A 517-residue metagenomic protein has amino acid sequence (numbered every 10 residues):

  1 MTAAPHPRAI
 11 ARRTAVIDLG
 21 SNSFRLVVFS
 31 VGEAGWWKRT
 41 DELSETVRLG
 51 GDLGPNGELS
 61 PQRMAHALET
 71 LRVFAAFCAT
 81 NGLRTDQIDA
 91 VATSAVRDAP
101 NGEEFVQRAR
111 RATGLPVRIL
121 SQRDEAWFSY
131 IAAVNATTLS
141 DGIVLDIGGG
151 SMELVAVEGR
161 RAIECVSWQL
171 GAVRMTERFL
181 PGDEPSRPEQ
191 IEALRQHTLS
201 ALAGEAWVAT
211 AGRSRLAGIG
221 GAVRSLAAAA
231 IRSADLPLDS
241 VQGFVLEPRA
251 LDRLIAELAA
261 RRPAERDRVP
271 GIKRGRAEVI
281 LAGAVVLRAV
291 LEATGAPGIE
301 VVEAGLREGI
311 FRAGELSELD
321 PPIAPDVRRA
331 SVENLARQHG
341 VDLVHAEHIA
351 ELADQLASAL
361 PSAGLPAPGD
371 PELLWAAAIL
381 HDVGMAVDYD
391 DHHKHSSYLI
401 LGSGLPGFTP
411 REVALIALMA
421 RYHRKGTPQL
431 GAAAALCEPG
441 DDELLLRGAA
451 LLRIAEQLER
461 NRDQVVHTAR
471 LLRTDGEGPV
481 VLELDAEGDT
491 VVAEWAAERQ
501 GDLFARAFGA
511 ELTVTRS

Functional and structural regions predicted by a protein language model:
A4, A11-T14, D52-N81, T85 (+10 more regions): Helical "lid/coupling" subdomains associated with nucleotide-phosphate turnover
R8-K38: N-terminal basic/disordered segments at the start of proteins
S21-S23, A133, G148-L154, G221: Ser/Thr-glycine-rich phosphate-binding loops at phosphate-binding pockets of nucleotides, nucleotide cofactors
F24-F29, M152-A156, L226: Short beta-strand scaffold segments in enzyme catalytic cores
W37-V47, I163-L170: Short coil-to-beta-strand
F508-S517: A short amphipathic beta-strand at an alpha->beta junction
